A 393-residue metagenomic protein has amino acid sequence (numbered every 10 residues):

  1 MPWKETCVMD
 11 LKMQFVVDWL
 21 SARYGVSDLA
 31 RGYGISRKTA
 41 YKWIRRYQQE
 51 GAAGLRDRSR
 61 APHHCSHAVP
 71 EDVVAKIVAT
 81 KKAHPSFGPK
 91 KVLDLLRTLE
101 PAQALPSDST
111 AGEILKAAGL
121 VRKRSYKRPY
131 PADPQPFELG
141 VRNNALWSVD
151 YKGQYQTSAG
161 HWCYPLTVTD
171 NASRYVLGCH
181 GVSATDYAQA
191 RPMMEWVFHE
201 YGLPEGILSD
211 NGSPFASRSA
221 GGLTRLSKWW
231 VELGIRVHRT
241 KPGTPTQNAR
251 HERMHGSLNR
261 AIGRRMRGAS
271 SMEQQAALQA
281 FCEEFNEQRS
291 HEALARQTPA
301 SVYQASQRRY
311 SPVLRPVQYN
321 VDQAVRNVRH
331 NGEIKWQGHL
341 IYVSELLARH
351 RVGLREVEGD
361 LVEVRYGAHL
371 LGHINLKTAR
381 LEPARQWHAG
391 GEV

Functional and structural regions predicted by a protein language model:
M1-Q14, H63-E71: Short, Lys/Arg-enriched anionic-surface-contact patches
C7-Y24, V74-A83: Short, amphipathic alpha-helical "recognition" segments used to contact nucleic acids or chromatin
F15, L29, A40, G51 (+15 more regions): Mobile genetic element proteins and their domesticated derivatives, centered on retroelements and DNA transposons
A52-L146, Q154, T224, T298-Y310: Basic, flexible linker segments flanking DNA-binding modules in nucleic acid-interacting mobile-element proteins
S109, E113-Y175, S183, Y187-E205 (+3 more regions): Mobile-element integrase/transposase regions, centering on the N-terminal DNA-binding/Zn-coordinating module
S219, R225-S311, G353, V357-E358: Charged alpha-helix within mobile-element recombinases
C282, N286-V393: C-terminal, beta-rich DNA-binding module of retroviral/retroelements integrases
